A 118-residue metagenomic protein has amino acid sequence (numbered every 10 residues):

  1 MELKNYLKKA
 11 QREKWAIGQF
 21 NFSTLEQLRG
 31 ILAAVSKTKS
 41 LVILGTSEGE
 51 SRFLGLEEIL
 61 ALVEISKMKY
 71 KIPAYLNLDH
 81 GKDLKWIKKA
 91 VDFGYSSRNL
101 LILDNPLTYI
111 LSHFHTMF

Functional and structural regions predicted by a protein language model:
M1-L7, E26-L44: N-terminal glycine-rich anion-binding loops that anchor highly charged ligand groups
M1-Q19: N-terminal amphipathic alpha-helix/helix-capping segment at the start of soluble metabolic enzymes
K4-N5, Q27, E50-F93: N-terminal active-site wall of soluble small-molecule enzyme domains
A10, V35, A90, M117-F118: Generic structural signal for hydrophobic
A16-N21, V42-T46, A74-D79, R98-L100: Hydrophobic faces of well-ordered beta-strands that scaffold small-molecule active sites in alpha/beta enzyme cores
T38-S40, D92-S97: Glycine-enriched alpha-helix->loop->beta-strand junction motifs that scaffold or abut catalytic
I87, D92-Y95, N105-I110: Active-site loop-to-helix "anion-binding N-cap" substructures in soluble metabolic enzymes
N99-F118: Conserved anion-binding
